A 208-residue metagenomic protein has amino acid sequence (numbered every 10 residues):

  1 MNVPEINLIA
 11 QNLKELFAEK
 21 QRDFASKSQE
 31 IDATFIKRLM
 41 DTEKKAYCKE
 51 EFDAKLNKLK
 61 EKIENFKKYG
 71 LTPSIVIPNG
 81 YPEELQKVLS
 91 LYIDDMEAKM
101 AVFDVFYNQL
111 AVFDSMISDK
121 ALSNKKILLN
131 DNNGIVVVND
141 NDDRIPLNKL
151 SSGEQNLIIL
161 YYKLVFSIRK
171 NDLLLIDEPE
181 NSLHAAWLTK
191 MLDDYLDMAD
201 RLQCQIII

Functional and structural regions predicted by a protein language model:
M1-Y81: Electropositive, glycine-dotted interaction segments that contact anionic polymers or phosphate-rich ligands
P4, A46, E83, S90 (+3 more regions): Short, well-ordered helical secondary-structure segments
A10, A18, A25, A33 (+7 more regions): A sequence-composition feature that detects small, non-aromatic residues
Q11, Q21, Q29, Q86 (+3 more regions): Residue-identity detector for glutamine
A33-D53, E83-E97, L122-N132: Short, charge-rich amphipathic segments
E51, K60-F113: Charged, surface-exposed helical/loop "interaction arms" that form contiguous linear patches used for dimerization
V102-I208: Switch/communication elements of ASCE P-loop NTPase nucleotide-binding domains
